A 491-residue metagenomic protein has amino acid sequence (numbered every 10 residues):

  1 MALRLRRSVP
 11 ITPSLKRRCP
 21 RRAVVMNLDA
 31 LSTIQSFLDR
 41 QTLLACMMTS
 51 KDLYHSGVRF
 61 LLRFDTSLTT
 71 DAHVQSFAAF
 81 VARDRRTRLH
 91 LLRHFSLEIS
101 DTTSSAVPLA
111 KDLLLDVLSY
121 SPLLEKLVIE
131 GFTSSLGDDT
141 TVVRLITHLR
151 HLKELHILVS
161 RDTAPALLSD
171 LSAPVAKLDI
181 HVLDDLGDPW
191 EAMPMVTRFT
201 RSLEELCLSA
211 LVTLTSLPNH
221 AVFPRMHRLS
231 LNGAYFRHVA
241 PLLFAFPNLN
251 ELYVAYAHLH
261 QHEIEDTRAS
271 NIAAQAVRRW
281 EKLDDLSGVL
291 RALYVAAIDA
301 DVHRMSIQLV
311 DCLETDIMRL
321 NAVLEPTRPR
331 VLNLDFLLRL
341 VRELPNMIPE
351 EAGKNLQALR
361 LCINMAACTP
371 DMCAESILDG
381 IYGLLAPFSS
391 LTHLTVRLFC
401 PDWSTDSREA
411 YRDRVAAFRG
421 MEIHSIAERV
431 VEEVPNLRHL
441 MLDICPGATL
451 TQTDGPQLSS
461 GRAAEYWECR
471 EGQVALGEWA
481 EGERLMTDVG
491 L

Functional and structural regions predicted by a protein language model:
A2-L491: Leucine-rich repeat
